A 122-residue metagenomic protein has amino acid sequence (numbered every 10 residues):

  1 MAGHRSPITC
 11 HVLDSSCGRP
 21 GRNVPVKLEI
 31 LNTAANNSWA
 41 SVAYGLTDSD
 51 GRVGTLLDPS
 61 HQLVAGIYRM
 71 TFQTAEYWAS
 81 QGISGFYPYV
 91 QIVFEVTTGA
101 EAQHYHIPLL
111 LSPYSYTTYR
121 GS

Functional and structural regions predicted by a protein language model:
M1-R22, I30: Beta-strand-rich domain onsets/edges
G3-P7, A40, Y44-L46, M70: Hydrophobic small-molecule pocket/channel-lining residues, especially in calycin-type beta-barrels
P7, N23-P25, I67, H104: Exposed beta-strand and adjacent loop surfaces of beta-rich binding modules that mediate intermolecular recognition
V24, A43-G45, L57: Short hydrophobic alpha-helix segments
P25-V42: Short amphipathic beta-strand segments in non-cytosolic proteins
L28, H61-Q62: A short acidic/small-residue loop/turn micro-motif
T47-H61, M70: Glycine-centered loop-to-beta-strand initiation motif
V64-S122: Feature of secretome-associated and extracellular-like proteins
